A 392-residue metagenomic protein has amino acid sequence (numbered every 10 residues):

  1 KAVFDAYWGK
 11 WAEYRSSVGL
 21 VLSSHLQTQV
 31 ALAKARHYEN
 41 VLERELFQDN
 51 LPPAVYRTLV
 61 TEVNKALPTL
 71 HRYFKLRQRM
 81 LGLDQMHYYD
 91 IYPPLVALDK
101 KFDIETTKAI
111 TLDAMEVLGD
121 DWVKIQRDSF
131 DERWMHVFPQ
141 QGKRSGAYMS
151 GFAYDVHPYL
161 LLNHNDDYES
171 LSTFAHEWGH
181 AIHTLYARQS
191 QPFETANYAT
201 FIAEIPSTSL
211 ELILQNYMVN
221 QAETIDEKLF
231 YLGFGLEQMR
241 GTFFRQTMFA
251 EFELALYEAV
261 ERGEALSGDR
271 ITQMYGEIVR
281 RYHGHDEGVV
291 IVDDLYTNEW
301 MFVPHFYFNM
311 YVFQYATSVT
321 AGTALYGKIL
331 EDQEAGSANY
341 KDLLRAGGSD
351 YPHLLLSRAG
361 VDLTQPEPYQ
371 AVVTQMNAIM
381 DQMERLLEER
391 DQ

Functional and structural regions predicted by a protein language model:
K1-Y159, L387: Contiguous, non-catalytic segments that form substrate-binding/exosite surfaces or channel walls
V3, Y7-K10, L59-E62, A66 (+7 more regions): Amphipathic alpha-helix face/heptad-repeat signature
K34, P52-V55, D103, Q140 (+9 more regions): Secondary-structure capping and boundary motifs in well-ordered enzyme cores
H37, N165-Y186, S207, L212 (+2 more regions): Active-site recognition of the HExxH zinc-binding catalytic motif
Y38-E43, Q85-H87, G146-H157, E177-Q189 (+2 more regions): Active-site-adjacent bridging/hinge elements
N50, R79-Y89, F174, S209-L212 (+3 more regions): C-terminal, non-catalytic "cap/extension" segments appended to globular domains
L70, F74, Q78, A199-Q215 (+1 more regions): Conserved catalytic alpha/beta cores of large enzymes that bind or transform nucleotide phosphates and polynucleotides
D113, V117-K124, S150, H180 (+2 more regions): Conserved helix-loop functional segments at active or binding sites
